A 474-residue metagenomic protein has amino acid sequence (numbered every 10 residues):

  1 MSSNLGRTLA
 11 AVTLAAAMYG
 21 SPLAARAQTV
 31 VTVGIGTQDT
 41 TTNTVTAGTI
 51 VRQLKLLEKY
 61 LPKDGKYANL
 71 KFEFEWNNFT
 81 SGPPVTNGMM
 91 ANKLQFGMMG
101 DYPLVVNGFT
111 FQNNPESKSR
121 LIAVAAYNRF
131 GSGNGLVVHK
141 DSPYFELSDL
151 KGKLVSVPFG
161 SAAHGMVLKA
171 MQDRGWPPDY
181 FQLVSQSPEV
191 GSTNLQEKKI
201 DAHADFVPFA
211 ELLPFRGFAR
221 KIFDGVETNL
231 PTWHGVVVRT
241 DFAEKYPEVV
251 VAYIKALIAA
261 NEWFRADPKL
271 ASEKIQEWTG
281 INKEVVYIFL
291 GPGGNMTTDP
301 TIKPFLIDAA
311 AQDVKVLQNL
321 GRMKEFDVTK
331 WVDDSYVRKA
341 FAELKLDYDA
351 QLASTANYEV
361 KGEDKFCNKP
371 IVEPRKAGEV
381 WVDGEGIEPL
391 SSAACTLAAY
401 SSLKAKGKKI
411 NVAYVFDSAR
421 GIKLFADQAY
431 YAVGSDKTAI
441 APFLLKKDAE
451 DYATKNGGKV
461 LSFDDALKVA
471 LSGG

Functional and structural regions predicted by a protein language model:
M1-L5: N-terminal secretory signal peptides that target proteins for export/translocation
A10-Y19: Hydrophobic helical h-region of N-terminal Sec-dependent signal peptides in bacterial secretory/periplasmic proteins
S21-A27: Sec/Tat signal peptide C-region and signal peptidase I cleavage site
Q28-P177, Q182-S185, D201, L230: Short, glycine-/small- and polar/acidic-enriched structural segments that line small-molecule recognition paths
T42, K245-K324: Secondary-structure end/capping motifs
Q112, V184, E189-W278, S401-A419: Pocket-lining segment of extracytoplasmic ligand-binding domains
G235, L346-P389, A393-G474: Intrinsically disordered, low-complexity linkers and terminal regions that flank or interleave Cys/His-based
L317-K361: Conserved C-terminal helix/tail region of periplasmic/extracytoplasmic solute-binding proteins
